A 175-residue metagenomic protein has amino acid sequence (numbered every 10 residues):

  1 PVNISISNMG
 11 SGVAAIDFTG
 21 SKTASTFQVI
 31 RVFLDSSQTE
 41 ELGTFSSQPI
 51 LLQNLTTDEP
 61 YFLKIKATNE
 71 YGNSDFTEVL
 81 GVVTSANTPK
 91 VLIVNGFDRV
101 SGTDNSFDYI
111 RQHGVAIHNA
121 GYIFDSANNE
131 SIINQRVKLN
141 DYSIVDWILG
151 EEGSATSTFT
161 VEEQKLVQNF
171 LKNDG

Functional and structural regions predicted by a protein language model:
P1-A24, T57, Y71-T88: Pro/Thr/Ser/Gly-rich low-complexity, intrinsically disordered linker/stalk tracts
K22, G96-R99, E152: Short, glycine/serine-rich, charged loops/turns that create anion-binding and catalytic segments at active sites
K22-E41: Extracellular low-complexity, O-glycosylation-prone stalks/linkers
S37-F45, N73-F76: Tryptophan-centered short beta-strand motifs
F45-L51: Short S/T/G- and acidic-enriched coil/turn segments that sit immediately N-terminal to beta-strands in beta-sandwich
L52-Y71: Beta-strand-rich modules
P89-G102: Short beta-strand segments enriched in small/hydrophobic residues
S101-G175: Helical hinge/lid and interdomain linker segments adjacent to catalytic or ligand-binding clefts that mediate domain
